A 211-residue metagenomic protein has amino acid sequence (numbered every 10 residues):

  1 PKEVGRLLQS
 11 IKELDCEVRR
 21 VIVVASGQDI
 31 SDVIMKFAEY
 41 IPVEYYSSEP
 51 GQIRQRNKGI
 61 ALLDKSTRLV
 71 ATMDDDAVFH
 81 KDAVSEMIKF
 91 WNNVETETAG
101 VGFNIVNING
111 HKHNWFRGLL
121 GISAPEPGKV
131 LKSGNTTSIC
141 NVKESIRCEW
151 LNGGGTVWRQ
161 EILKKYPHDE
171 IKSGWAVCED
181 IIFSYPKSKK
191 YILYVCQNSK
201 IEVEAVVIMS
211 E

Functional and structural regions predicted by a protein language model:
Q9-V18: Short, acidic, metal-binding catalytic loop of nucleotide-sugar glycosyltransferases
V23-I34, A77: A conserved acidic beta->alpha catalytic loop
N57-L69: Active-site nucleotide-sugar/metal-binding loop of Leloir-type enzymes
T67-V78: Short beta-strand-to-loop acidic/aromatic patch adjacent to the donor-nucleotide binding site
D82-I122: Conserved donor NDP-sugar-binding/catalytic core segment of glycosyltransferases
G121-C148: Short, flexible, basic/aromatic active-site loop/helix in glycosyltransferases
G153, G174-I182: Acidic donor-binding loop at a coil-to-helix junction in glycosyltransferase catalytic cores that engages
K189-E211: Active-site-adjacent helix/loop segment of glycosyltransferases that harbors family-specific signature motifs
